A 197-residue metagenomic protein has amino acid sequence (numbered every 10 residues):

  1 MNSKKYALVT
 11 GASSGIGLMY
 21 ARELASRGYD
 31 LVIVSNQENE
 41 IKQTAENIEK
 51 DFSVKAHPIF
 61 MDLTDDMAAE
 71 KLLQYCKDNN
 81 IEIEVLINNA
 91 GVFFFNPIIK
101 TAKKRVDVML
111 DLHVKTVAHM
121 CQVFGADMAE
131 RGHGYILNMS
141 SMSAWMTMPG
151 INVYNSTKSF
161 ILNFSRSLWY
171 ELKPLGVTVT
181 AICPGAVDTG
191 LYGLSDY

Functional and structural regions predicted by a protein language model:
Y6, S13-G15: Conserved glycine-rich cofactor-binding loop
R27-Q43: Conserved glycine-rich Rossmann-like NAD(P)H-binding loop of the short-chain dehydrogenase/reductase
N89-F94: Conserved NAD(P)H cofactor-binding loop of Rossmann-fold oxidoreductase domains
P97-I98, R105-L110: Substrate-binding pocket helix/loop in short-chain dehydrogenase/reductase
C121, T157: Active-site helix of classical SDR
S141: Residue(s) in the substrate-gating loop at a strand-loop-helix junction that position the organic substrate next
N163, W169-Y197: SDR active-site lid
